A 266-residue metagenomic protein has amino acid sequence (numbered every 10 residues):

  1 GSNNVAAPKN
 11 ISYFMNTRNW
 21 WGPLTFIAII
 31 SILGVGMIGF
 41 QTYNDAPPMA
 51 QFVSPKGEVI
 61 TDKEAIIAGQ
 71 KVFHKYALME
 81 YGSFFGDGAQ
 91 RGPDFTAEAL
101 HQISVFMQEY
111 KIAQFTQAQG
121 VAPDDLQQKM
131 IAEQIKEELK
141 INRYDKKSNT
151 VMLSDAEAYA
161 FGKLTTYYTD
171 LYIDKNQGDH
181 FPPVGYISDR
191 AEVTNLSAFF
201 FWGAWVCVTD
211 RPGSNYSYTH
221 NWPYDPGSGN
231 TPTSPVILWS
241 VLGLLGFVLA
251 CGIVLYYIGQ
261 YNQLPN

Functional and structural regions predicted by a protein language model:
A6-T61: Post-cleavage N-terminal segment of exported redox proteins
W20-Q41, G69, F73, Y81 (+2 more regions): Hydrophobic cores of alpha-helical transmembrane segments in multi-pass integral membrane proteins
D45-I237: Soluble extramembrane regions of membrane proteins in the secretory/endomembrane system
P265-N266: Cytoplasmic C-terminal tails of single-pass
